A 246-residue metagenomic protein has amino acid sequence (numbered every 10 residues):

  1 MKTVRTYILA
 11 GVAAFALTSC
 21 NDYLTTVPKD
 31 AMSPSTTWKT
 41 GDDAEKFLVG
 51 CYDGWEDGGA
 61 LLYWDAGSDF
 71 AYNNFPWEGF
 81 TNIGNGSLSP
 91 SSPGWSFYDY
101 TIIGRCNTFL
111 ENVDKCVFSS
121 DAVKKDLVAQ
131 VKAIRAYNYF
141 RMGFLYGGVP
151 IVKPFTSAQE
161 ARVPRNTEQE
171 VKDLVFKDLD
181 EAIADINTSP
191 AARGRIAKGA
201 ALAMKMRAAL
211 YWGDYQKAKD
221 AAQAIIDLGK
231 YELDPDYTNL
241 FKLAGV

Functional and structural regions predicted by a protein language model:
M1-I8: Bacterial N-terminal signal peptides that target proteins for export
T3, C20-W64, D236, F241: Membrane-proximal, proline-rich intrinsically disordered regions
K29-S33, G84-L88, K153-E160: Short linear capping/connector segments at secondary-structure termini
S35, L61-G79, V152, N187-M204 (+1 more regions): Short, surface-exposed recognition loops and adjoining beta-strand edges that mediate ligand/DNA contacts, enriched
T40-E56, P76-Y146, A161-R162, N166-E170 (+1 more regions): Conserved, well-structured interaction surfaces
